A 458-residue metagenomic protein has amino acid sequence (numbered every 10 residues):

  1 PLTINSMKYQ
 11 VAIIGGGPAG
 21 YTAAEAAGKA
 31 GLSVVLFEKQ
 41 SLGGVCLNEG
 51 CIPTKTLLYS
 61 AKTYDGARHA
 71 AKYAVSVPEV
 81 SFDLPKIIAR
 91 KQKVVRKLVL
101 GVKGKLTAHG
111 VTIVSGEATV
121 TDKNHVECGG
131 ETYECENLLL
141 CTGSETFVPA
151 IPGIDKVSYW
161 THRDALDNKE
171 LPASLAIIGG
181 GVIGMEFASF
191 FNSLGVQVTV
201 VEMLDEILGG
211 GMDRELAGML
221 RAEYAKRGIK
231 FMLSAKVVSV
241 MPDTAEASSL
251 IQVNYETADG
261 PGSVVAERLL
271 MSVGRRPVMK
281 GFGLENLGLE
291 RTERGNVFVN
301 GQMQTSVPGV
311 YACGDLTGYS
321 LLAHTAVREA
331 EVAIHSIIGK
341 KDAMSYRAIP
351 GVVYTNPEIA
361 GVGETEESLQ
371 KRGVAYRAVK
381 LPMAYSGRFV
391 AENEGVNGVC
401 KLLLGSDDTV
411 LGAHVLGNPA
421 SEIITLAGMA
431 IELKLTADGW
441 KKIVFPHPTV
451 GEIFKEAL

Functional and structural regions predicted by a protein language model:
M7-A19, L171-G181: Beta1/beta-strand and adjacent pyrophosphate-binding region of the FAD-binding site in flavoprotein oxidoreductases
K8-Y9, E25-L32, F37-A173, T199 (+7 more regions): Glycine-rich flavin
A12-G16, T22-Q40, V45, I52 (+4 more regions): Flexible, glycine-rich terminal cap/loop adjacent to redox cofactors in electron-transfer oxidoreductases
A12-I14, A118, Y133-G143, I178 (+3 more regions): Short hydrophobic core segments
C51, T142-Q197, V201, K230-F231 (+3 more regions): Glycine-rich dinucleotide-binding loop and its adjacent helix/turn
T112-S115, T119-E127, G195-G301, K371 (+1 more regions): A Rossmann-like FAD-binding core segment of flavoenzymes
T146, G295-G309, R388-K401, G405: FAD-binding beta-loop-beta segment adjacent to the flavin cofactor pocket
D155-L171, S263-I338: FAD-site-proximal beta/loop scaffold in flavoenzymes
